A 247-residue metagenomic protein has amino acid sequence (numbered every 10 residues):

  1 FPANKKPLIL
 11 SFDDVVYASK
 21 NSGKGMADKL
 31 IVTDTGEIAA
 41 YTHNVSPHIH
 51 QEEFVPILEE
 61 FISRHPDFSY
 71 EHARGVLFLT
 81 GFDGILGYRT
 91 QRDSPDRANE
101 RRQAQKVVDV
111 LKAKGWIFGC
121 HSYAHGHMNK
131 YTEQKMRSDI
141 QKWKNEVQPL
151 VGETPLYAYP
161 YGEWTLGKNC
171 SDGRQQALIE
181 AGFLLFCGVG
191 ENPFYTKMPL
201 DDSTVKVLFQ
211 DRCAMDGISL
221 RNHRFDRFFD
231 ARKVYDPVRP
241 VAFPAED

Functional and structural regions predicted by a protein language model:
F1-S11, Y17-S22, N129-D247: C-terminal active-site subregion of NodB/CE4 polysaccharide deacetylases
F1-V110, K114: Active-site beta->alpha N-cap acidic-glycine motif
A39, H121-A124: Generic alpha-helix detector with strongest preference for long hydrophobic helices that associate with membranes
P47-F78, W116-I117, S122, E133-E163: CE4/NodB-like, metal-dependent polysaccharide N-deacetylase domain that modifies extracellular/periplasmic N-acetylated
T80, Y123, E191: Histidine-centered beta-alpha loop that forms part of the nucleotide-sugar donor binding/catalytic region in diverse
R89-I117, A124-V151, G167-N169: Alpha-helical scaffold elements lining the catalytic groove of polysaccharide deacetylases
